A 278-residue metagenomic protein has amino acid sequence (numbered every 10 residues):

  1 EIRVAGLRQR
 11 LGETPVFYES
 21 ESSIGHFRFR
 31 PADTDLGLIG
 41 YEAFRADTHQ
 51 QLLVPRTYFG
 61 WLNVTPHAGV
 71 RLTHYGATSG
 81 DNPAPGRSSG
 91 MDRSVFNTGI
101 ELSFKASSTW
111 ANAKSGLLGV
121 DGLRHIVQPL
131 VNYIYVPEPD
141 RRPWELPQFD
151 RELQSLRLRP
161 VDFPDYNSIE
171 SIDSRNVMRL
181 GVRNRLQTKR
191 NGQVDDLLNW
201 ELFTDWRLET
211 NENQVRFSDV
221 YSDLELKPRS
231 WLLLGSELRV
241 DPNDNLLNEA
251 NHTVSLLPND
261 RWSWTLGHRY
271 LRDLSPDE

Functional and structural regions predicted by a protein language model:
E1-E278: Outer-membrane beta-barrel proteins and related beta-barrel translocases across Gram-negative bacteria
